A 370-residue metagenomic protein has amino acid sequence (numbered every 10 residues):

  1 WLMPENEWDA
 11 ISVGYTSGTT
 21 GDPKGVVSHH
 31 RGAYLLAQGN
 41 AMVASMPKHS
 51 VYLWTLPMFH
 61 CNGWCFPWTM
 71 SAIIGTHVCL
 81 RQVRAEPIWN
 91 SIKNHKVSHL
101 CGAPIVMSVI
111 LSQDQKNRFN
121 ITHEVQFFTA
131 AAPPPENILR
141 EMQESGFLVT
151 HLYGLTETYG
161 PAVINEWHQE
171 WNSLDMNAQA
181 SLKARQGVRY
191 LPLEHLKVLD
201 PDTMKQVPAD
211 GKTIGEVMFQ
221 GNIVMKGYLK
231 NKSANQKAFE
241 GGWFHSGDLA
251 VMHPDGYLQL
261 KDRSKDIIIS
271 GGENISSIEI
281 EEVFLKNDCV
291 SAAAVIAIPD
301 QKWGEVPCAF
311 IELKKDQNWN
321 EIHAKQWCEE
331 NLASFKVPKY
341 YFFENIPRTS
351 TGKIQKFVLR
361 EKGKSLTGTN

Functional and structural regions predicted by a protein language model:
W1-Y15, D22, S45-V51: Conserved pre-ATP/AMP-binding loop-to-beta segment of ANL
A10, T16-T19, Y52, M58 (+8 more regions): Conserved S/T- and glycine-rich ATP-binding loop of Class I adenylate-forming
I11-L35: Conserved AMP-binding A3 loop
Y34-V51, F59-H99, S112-Q115: Conserved AMP-binding/adenylation subdomain of ANL enzymes
A72, V97-G102, L111-S181, E194-H195 (+1 more regions): Gly/Ser/Thr-rich phosphate-binding loop
L100, G221, K226-G227, L249-K336 (+2 more regions): AMP-binding/adenylate-forming catalytic core of the ANL superfamily
R189, H195-M218, M252-D255, Q317-E321 (+1 more regions): Conserved beta-loop-beta connector loops within the AMP-binding
A234-N235: Short secondary-structure edge/capping micro-motifs at helix/strand boundaries
